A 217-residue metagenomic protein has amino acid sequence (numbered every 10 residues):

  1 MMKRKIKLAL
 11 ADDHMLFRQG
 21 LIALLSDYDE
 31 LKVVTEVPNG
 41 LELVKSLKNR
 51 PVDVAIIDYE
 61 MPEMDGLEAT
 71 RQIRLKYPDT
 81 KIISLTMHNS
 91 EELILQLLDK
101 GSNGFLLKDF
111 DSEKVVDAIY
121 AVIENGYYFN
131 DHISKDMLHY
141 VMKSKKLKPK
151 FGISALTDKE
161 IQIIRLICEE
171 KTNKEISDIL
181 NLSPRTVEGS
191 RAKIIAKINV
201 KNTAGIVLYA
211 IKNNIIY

Functional and structural regions predicted by a protein language model:
N39, D65-E68: Acidic catalytic/metal-coordinating carboxylates
K45-S46, L67-D79: Short amphipathic alpha-helix used as the core "switch/output" element in two-component signaling
P51-I56: Active-site beta3 strand of CheY-like receiver
D58, T86: Active-site residues of response regulator receiver
M61: Receiver (REC) domain active-site loop signature in two-component systems and cognate sites in sensor histidine kinases
L138-L166: Regulatory hinge/linker segments at domain boundaries that couple sensory/effector modules to output domains
A192-Y217: Basic, Lys/Arg-enriched C-terminal extension of HTH/homeodomain DNA-binding domains
